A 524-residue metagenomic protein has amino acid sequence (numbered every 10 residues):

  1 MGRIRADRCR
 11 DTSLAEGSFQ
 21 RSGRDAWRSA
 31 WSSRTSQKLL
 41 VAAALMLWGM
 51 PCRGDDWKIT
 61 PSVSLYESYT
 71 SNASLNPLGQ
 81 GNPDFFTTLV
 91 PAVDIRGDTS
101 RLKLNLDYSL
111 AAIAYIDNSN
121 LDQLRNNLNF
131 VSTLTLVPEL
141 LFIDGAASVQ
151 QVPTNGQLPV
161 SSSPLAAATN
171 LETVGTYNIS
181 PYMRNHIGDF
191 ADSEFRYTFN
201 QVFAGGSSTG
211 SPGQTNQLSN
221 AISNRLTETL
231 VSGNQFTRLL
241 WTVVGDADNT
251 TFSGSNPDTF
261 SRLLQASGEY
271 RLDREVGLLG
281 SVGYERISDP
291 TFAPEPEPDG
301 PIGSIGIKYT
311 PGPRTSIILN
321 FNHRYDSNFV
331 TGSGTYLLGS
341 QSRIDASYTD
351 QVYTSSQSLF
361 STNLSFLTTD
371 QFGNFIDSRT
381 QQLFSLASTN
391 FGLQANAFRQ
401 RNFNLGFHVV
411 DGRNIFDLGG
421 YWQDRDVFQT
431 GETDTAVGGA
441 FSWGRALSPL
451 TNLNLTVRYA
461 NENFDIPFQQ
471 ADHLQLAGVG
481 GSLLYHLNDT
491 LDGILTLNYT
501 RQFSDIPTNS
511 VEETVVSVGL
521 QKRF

Functional and structural regions predicted by a protein language model:
M1-D56: Cleavable N-terminal export/targeting peptides
P51-F524: Gram-negative and organellar
